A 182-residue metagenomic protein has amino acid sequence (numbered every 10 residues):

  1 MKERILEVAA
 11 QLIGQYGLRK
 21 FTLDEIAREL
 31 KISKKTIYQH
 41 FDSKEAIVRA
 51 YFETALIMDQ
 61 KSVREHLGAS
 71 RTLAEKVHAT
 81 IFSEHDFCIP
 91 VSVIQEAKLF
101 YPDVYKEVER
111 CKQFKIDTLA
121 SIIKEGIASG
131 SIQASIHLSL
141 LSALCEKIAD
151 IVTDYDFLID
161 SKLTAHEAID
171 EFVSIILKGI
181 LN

Functional and structural regions predicted by a protein language model:
R4, V8, L12-A46, A50: Helix-turn-helix
V48, F52, L56, Y105-I116 (+2 more regions): Amphipathic, non-transmembrane alpha-helical scaffold segments
A50, T54, K61-I89, S142-C145: Hydrophobic alpha-helical connector segments
Y51, A55, D59, V63 (+6 more regions): Hydrophobic recognition helices of helix-based DNA-binding modules
H66, V91-L99, V152, D156-I159: Secondary-structure edge/capping motif, primarily at the C-terminal ends of alpha-helices and the immediately following
E75, D117, S121-S129, K147 (+1 more regions): C-terminal peripheral helix-coil segments that are non-catalytic and often amphipathic
H85-A120: Short secondary-structure transition hinges
